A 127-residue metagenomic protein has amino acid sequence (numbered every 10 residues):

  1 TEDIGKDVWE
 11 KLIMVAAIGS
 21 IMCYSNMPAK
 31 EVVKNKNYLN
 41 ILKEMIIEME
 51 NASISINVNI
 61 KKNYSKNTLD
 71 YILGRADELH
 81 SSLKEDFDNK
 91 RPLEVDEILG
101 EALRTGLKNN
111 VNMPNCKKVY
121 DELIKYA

Functional and structural regions predicted by a protein language model:
I4-K6, L79-H80: Short hydrophobic "helix-edge" motifs at membrane interfaces and signal-peptide entry regions
G5-V33, N37-E50: Active-site-proximal catalytic alpha-helix in oxidoreductases
K43-A127: NAD(P)-dependent Rossmann-like dehydrogenase/reductase catalytic/cofactor-binding core
